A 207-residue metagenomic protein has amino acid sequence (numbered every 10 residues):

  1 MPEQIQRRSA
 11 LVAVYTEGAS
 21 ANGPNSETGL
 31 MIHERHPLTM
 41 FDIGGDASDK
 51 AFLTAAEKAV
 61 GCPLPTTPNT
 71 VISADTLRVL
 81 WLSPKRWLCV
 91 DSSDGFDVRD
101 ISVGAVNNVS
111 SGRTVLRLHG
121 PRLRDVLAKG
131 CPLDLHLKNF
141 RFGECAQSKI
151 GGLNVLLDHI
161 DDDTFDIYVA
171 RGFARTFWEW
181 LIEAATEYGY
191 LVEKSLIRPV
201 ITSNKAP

Functional and structural regions predicted by a protein language model:
M1-P207: Basic, glycine/lysine-rich polyanion-binding surfaces/domains
